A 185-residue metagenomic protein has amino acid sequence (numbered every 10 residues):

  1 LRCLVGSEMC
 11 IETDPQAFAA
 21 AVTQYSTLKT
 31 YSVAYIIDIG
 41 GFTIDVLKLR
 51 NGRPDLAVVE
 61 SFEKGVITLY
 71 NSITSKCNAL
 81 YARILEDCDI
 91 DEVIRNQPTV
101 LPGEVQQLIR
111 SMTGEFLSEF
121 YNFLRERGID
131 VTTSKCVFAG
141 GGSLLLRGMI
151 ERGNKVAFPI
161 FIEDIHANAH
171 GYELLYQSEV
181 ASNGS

Functional and structural regions predicted by a protein language model:
L1-G6, C10: Single conserved hydrophobic/aromatic residue that forms the stacking wall/gate of nucleotide- or nucleobase-binding
S7, R147-V156: Short, aromatic/basic amphipathic alpha-helical patches
P15-T23, I160-S185: Glycine-rich phosphate-binding/hydrolytic loop that grips phosphoryl groups
Y25-D55, I73: Gly/Thr-rich phosphate-binding beta-strand-loop-beta motif of the actin/hexokinase/Hsp70
L49-D89: Glycine-rich phosphate-binding loop plus the immediately following alpha-helix
L56-E63, V156-D164: Short hydrophobic/aromatic-enriched beta-strand-loop microsegments
D89-S134: Adenine-nucleotide phosphate-binding core of ATP-dependent small-molecule kinases
T132-E151: Glycine-rich phosphate-binding loops at beta-strand->alpha-helix junctions
